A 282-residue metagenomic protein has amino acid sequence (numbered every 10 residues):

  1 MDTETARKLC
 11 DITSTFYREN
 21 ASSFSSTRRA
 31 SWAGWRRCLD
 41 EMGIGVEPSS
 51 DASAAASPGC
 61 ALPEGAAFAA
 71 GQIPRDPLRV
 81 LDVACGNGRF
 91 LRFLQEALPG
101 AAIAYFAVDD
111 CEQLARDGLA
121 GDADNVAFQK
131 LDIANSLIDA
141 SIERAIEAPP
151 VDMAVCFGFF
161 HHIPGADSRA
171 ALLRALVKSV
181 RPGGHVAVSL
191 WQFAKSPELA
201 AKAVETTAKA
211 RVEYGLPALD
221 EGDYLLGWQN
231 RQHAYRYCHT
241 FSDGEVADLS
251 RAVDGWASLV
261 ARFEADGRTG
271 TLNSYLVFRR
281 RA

Functional and structural regions predicted by a protein language model:
M1-E47, D51, P58-C60, G65-L78 (+3 more regions): Class I (Rossmann-like) S-adenosyl-L-methionine-dependent methyltransferase catalytic domain, capturing the SAM-binding
P77, P150-V151: Local beta-strand N-terminus motif with an aromatic residue
A84: Conserved S-adenosyl-L-methionine
A145-E147: Nucleotide-sugar donor-binding and catalytic loop/hinge architecture of NDP-sugar-dependent glycosyltransferases
V155: A conserved beta-strand element that flanks and buttresses the S-adenosyl-L-methionine
G158-H162: Short catalytic micro-motifs in class I SAM-dependent methyltransferases
A170-P182: A short glycine-rich, Lys/Arg-flanked "PGG" loop and its adjoining helix->strand segment in the class I
